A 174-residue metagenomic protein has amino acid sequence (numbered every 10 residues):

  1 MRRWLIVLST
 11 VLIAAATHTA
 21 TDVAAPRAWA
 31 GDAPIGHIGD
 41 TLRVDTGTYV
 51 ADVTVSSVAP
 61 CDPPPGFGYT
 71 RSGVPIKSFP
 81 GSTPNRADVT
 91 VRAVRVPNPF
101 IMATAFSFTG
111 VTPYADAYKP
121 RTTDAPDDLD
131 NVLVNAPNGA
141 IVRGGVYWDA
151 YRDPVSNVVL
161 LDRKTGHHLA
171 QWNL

Functional and structural regions predicted by a protein language model:
M1-A25: Secretory targeting and sorting signals
V7, A24-R86, R92-L174: Conserved functional micro-motifs across diverse proteins
